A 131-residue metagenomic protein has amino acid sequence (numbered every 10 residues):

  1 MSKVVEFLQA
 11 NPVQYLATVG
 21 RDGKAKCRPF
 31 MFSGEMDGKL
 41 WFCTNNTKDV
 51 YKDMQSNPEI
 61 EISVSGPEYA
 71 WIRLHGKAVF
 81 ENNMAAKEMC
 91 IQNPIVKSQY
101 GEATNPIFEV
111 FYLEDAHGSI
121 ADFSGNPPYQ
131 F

Functional and structural regions predicted by a protein language model:
E6-R21, I60-V64: A short, Trp-centered hydrophobic/proline-enriched beta-strand micro-motif
N11, N57, N93: Acidic-histidine catalytic/liganding microenvironments
T18-G20, S65-P67, G101-P106: A short, aromatic/hydrophobic, helix- or strand-capping loop or linear motif that either lines the entrance/gate
M31-G34, A78: Short, exposed beta-strand/loop patches in secreted or surface proteins that constitute
S33-Y69: A short mixed-secondary-structure module that forms the rim of ligand-binding clefts
R73-F131: Charged, gly/pro-rich active-site loop segments
